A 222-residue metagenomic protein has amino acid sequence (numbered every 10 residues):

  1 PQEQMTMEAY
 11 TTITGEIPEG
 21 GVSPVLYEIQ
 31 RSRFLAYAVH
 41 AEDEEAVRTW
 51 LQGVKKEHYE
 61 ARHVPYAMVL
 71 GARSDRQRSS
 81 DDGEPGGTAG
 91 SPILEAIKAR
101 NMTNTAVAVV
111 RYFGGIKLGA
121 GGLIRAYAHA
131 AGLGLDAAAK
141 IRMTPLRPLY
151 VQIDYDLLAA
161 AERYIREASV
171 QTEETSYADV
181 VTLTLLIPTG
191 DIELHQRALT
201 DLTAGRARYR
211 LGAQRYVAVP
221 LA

Functional and structural regions predicted by a protein language model:
M5-G87, R210-A222: C-terminal regulatory domains involved in ligand/effector binding and gene-expression control
A89-A137: Active-site beta-strand/loop microenvironment that shapes enzyme catalytic pockets
T103-V107, G134-L146, A159, E174-T175: Short, structured loop/turn "capping" segments at alpha-beta junctions
K140-L157, L183-L185: Short glycine-/aliphatic-rich beta-strand segments at the starts of folded cytosolic domains
Q152-V170: Short amphipathic alpha-helix segments
E162-E167, H195-T203: Short amphipathic alpha-helices in soluble, non-transmembrane regions that often serve as interface/regulatory elements
T172-Y177, T203-P220: Conserved short beta-strand edge segments in small beta-sheet-based binding/regulatory domains
L185, D191-I192: Terminal, non-globular segments
